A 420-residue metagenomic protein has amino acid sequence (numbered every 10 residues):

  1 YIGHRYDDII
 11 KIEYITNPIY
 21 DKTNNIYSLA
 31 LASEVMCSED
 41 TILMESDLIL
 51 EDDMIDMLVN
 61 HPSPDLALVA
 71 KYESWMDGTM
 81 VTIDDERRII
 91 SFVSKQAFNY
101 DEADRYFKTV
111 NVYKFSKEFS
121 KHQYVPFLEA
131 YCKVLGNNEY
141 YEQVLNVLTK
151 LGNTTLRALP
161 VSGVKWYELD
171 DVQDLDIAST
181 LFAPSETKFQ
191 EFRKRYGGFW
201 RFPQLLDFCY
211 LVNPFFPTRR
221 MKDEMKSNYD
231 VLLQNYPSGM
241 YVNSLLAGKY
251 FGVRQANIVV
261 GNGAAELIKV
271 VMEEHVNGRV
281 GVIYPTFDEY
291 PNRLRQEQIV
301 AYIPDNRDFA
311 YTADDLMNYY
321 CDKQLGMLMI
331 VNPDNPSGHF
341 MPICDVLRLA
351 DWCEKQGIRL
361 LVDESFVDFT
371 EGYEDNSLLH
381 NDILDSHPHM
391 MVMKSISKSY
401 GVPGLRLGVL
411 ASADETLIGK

Functional and structural regions predicted by a protein language model:
G3-T79: Conserved beta-loop-beta/alpha segment of the NTase-like Rossmann-fold superfamily that binds/positions NTPs
E51-L135: Conserved core of the sugar-phosphate nucleotidyltransferase
M57-H61, A310-K323, P336-S399: Active-site pre-lysine segment of PLP-dependent enzymes
R88-Q96, S386-K420: Conserved core segment of the aminotransferase class I/II
Y106-K194, W200-Q204: Conserved alpha/beta core of the MobA/IspD/sugar-nucleotide pyrophosphorylase nucleotidyltransferase superfamily
T180-N235, I358: N-terminal "arm"/small-domain region of PLP-dependent enzymes with the aminotransferase-like
Y236-P237, G248-V270: Short loop-beta-helix segment that forms the pyridoxal 5′-phosphate
E273-I330: PLP-dependent aminotransferase-like
